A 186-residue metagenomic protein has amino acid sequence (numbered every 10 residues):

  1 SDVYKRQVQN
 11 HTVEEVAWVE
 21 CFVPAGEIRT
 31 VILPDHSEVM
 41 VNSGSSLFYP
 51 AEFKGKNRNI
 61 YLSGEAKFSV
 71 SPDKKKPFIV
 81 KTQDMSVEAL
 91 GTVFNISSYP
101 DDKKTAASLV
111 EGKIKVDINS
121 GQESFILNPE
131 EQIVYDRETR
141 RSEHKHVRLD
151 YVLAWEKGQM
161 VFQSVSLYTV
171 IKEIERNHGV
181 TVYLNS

Functional and structural regions predicted by a protein language model:
S1, K5-S186: A residue-level detector for the "anchor" residue at the start of short, highly conserved motifs
